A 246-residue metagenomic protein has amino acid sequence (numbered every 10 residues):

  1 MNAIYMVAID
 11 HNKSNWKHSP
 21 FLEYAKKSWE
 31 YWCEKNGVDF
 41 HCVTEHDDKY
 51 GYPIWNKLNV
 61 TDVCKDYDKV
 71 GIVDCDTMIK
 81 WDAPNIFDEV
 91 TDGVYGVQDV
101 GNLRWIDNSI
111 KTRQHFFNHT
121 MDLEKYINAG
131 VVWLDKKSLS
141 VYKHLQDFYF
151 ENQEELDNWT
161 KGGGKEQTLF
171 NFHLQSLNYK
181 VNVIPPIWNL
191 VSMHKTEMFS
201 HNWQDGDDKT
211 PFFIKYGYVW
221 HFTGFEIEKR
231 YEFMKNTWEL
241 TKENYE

Functional and structural regions predicted by a protein language model:
M1-N59, V63-Y67, E226, T237-E246: N-terminal anchoring/stem segment of glycosyltransferases
M6-A8, W16, I79, K136-E246: A glycosyltransferase accessory/donor-loop signature
E30, F87, N171-Q175: Non-transmembrane alpha-helical segments in soluble domains of secreted/periplasmic/extracellular proteins
Y50-I54, W105-N108, V191-F199: Short, solvent-exposed polar/charged micro-motifs at secondary-structure junctions
P53-I110, W133-L134, S138-Y142: GT-A fold catalytic core of metal-dependent nucleotide-sugar glycosyltransferases, centered on the diacidic
I54-N56, D107-T120, W203-D205: Short acidic (Asp/Glu) patches
K57, V73, I127-G130, E166 (+1 more regions): Residues that flank catalytic or metal-binding motifs in active/ligand-binding sites
H119-L134: A recurrent flexible, glycine/aromatic-enriched loop bordering the glycosyltransferase active site that acts as
